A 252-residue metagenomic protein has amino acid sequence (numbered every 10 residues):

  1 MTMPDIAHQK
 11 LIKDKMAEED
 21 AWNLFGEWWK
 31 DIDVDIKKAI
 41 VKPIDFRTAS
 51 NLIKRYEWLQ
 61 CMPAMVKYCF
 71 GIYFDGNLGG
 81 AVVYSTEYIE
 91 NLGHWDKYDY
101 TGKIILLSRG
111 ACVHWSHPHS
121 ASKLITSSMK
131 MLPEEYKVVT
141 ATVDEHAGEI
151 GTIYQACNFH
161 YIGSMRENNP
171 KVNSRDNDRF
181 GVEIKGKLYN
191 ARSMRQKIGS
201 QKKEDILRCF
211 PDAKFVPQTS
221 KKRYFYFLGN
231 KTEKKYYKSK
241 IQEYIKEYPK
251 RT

Functional and structural regions predicted by a protein language model:
M1-V34: Charged, low-complexity intrinsically disordered segments and flexible loops
W22-A64: Short amphipathic alpha-helix that is part of the acyltransferase structural core
I40-P43, V66-K67, S85-P211: Acyl-donor binding region in acyl/amide transferases
I53, K67-T86: Conserved beta-hairpin
K67, T219-Y224: Short hydrophobic/aromatic beta-strand or adjacent loop that forms the aromatic wall/cage of a ligand/substrate-binding
R208, Q218-T219: Class I (Rossmann-like) S-adenosyl-L-methionine-dependent methyltransferase catalytic domain, capturing the SAM-binding
K214-P217, T232-Y237, I241: Hydrophobic helices that insert into or interface with lipid environments
Y237-T252: Short, cationic low-complexity segments
